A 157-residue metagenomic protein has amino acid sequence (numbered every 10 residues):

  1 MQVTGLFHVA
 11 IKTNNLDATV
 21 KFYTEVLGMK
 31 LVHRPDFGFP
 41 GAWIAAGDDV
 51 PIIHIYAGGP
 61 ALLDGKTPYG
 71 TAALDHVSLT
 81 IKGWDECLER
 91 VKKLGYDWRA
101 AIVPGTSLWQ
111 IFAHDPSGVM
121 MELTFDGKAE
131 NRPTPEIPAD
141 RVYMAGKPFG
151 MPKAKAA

Functional and structural regions predicted by a protein language model:
L6-N14, A42-G47, G65-R90, W109-H114 (+1 more regions): Vicinal oxygen chelate
K12-I52: Core segments of cupin and vicinal oxygen chelate
T19-F22, C87-V91: Hydrophobic side chains in well-ordered alpha-helices
F39-P40, P60-G65, N131-R132: A short, acidic/glycine-rich surface segment
I53-H54, E122: Conserved beta-strand in the GNAT
L88-A157: Vicinal oxygen chelate
